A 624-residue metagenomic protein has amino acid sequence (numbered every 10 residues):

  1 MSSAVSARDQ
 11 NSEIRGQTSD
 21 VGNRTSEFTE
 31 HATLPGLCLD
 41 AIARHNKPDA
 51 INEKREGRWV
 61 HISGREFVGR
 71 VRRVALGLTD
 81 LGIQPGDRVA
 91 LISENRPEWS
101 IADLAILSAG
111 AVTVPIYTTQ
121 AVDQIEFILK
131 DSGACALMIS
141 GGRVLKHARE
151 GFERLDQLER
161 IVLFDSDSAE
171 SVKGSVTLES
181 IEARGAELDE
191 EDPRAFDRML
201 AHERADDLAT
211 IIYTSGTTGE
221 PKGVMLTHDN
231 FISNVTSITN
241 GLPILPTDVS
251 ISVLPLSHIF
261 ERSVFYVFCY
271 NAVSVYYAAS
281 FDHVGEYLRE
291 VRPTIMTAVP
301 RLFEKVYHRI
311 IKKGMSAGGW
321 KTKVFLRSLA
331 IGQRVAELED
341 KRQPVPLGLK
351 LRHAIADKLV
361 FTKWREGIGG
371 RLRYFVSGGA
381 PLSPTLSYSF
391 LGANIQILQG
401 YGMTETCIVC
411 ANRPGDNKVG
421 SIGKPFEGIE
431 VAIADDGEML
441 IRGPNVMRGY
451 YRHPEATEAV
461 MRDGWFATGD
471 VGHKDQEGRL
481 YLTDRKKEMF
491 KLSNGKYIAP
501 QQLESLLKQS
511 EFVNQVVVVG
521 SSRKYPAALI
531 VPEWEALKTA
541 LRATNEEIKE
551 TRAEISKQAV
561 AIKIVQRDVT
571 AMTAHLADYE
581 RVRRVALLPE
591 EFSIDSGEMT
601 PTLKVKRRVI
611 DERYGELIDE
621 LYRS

Functional and structural regions predicted by a protein language model:
E30, A50-L104, A121-E126, T177-G185 (+1 more regions): Conserved AMP-binding/adenylate-forming core of the ANL superfamily
K47-D49, L163, S180-Y213, E220 (+1 more regions): Conserved pre-ATP/AMP-binding loop-to-beta segment of ANL
H61-R65, A201-H202, A209-V235: Conserved AMP-binding A3 loop
L81, S108-R184: Structural core segment of the AMP-binding/adenylate-forming
Q120-G151, N234-I251, F281-I295, G367: Conserved ATP-dependent adenylate/AMP-binding module captured primarily in the ANL superfamily
I232-V249, L256-F361, R371: Conserved AMP-binding/adenylation subdomain of ANL enzymes
G415-V419, V446-G469, E504, T544-S556: Conserved ANL (AMP-binding/adenylate-forming) active-site segment centered on the GW(Y/F)…HTG consensus within
P425-L492, Q509: Conserved ATP-binding/catalytic segment of the ANL
